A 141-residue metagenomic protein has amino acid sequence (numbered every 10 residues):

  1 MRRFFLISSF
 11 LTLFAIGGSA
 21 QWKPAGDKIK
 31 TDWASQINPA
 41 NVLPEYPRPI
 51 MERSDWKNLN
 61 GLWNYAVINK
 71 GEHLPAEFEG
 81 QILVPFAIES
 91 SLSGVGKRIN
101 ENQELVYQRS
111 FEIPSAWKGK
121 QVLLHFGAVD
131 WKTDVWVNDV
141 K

Functional and structural regions predicted by a protein language model:
M1-W22: Bacterial Sec-dependent N-terminal signal peptides
S19, N38, N64, I68 (+2 more regions): Residue-level marker of positions within ordered structural domains that often coincide with functionally constrained
Q21-W56: N-terminal pre-domain segments of enzymes
W56-N58, W117: Extracellular/periplasmic catalytic domains that process cell-envelope and extracellular macromolecules
L59-E104: Core domains of carbohydrate- and sulfate-ester-processing enzymes
N64-I68, K97-K141: Accessory beta-strand-rich segments of carbohydrate-active enzymes
